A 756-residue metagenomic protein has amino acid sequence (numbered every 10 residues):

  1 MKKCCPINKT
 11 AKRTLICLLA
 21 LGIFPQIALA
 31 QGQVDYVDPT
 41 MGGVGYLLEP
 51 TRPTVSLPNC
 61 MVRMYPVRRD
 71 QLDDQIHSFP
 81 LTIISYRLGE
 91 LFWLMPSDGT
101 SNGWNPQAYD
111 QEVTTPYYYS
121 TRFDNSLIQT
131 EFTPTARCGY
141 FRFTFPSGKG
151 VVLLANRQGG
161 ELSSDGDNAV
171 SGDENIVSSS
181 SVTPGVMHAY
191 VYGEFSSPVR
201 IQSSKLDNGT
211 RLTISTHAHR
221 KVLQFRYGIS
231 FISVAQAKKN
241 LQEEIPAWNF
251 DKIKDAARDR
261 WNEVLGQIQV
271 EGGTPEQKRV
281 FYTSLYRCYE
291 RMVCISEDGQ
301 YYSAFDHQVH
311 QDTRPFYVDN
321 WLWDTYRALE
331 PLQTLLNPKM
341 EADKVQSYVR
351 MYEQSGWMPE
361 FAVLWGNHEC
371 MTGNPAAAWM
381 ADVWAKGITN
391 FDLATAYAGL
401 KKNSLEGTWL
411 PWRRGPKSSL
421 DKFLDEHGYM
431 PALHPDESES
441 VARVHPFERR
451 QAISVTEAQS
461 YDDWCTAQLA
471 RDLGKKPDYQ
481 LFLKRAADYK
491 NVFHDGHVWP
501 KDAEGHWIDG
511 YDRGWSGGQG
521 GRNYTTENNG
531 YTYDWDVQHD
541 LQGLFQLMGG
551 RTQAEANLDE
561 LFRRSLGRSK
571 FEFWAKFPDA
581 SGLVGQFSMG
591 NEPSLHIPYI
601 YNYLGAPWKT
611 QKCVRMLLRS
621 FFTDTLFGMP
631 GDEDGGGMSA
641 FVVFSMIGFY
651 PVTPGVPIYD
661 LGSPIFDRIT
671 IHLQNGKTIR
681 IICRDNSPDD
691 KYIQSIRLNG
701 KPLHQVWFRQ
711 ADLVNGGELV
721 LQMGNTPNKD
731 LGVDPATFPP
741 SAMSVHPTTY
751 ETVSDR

Functional and structural regions predicted by a protein language model:
K2-I16: Bacterial N-terminal signal peptides that target proteins for export
T14-Q26: Bacterial N-terminal signal peptides
Q31-E330, T334-A378, W384-E457, C465-N491 (+8 more regions): Accessory carbohydrate-recognition regions in carbohydrate-active enzymes
D462: ATP-dependent phospho-/nucleotidyl transfer catalytic cores
C683: Conserved catalytic core of nucleotide polymerization and phosphodiester-bond processing enzymes
Y692: Extracellular attachment/recognition segments
